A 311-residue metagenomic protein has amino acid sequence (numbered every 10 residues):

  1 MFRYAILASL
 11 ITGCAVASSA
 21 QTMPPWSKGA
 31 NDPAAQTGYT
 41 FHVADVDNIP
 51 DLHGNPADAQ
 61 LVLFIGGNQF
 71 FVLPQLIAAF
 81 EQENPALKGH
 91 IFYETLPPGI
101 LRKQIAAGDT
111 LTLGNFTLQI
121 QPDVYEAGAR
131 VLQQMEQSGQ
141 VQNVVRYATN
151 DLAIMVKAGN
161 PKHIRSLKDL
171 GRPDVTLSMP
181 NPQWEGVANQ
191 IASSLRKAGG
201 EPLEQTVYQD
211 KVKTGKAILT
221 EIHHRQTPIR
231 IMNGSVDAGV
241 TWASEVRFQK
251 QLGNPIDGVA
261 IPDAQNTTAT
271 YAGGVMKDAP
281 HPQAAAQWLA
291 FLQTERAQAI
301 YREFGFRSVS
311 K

Functional and structural regions predicted by a protein language model:
Y4, A20-E94, P98-A106, T112-Q121 (+4 more regions): Exported/periplasmic ABC-transporter solute-binding proteins
A5-A15: Bacterial N-terminal signal peptides
V141-Q142: A short alpha->loop->secondary-structure connector
